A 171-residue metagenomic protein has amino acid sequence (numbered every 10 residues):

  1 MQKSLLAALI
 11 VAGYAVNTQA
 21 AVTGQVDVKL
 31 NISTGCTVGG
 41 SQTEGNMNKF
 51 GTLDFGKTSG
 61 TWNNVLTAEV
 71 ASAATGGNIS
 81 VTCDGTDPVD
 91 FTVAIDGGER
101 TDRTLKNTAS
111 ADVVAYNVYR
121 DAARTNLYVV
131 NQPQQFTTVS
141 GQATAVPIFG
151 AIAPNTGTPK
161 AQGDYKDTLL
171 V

Functional and structural regions predicted by a protein language model:
S4-A12: Sec-dependent N-terminal signal peptides
Y14-A20: Sec/Tat signal peptide C-region and signal peptidase I cleavage site
A20-T108, T138-V171: N-terminal small/polar-rich segments of proteins
A123-Q132: Short beta-strand and strand-turn-strand segments in soluble, beta-rich domains
